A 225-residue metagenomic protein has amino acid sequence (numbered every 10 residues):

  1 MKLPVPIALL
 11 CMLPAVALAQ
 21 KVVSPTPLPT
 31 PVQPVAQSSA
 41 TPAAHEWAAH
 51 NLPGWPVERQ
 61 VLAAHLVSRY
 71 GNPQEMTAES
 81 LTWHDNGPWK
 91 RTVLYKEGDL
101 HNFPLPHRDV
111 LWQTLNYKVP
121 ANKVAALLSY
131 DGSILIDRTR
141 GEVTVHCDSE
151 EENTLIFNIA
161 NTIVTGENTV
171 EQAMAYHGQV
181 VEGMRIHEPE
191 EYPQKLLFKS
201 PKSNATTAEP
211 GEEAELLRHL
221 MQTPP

Functional and structural regions predicted by a protein language model:
M1-P4: Positively charged n-region of N-terminal signal peptides that target proteins for export
P6-V16: Bacterial N-terminal signal peptides
V23, L28-P34, W47-T82, N86-R91 (+1 more regions): Non-cytosolic coordination micro-motifs
S39-A49: A short, surface-exposed helix-loop junction/capping segment
